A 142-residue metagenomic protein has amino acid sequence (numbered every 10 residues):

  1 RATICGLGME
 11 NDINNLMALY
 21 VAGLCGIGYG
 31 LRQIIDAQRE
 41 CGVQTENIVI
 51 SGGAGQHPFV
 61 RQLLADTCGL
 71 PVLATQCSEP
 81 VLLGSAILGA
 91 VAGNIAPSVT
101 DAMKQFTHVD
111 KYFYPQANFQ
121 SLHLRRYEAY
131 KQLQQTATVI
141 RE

Functional and structural regions predicted by a protein language model:
R1-E142: Glycine/Thr-rich phosphate-binding loops that ligate phosphate moieties of nucleotide and other phosphorylated ligands
